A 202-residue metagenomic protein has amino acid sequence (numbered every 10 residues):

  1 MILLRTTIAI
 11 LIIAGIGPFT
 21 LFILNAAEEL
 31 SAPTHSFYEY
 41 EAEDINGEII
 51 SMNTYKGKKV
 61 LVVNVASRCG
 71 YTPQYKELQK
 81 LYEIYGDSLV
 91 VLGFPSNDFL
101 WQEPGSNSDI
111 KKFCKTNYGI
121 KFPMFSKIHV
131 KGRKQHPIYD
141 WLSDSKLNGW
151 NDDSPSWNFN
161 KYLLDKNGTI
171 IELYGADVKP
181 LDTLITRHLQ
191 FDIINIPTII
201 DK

Functional and structural regions predicted by a protein language model:
M1-E39: N-terminal targeting signals for export/organelle localization
N25-N53, P73, P137: N-terminal "domain-start" segment that seeds a small globular fold
D44, N64-R68: Amphipathic alpha-helical repeat scaffolds
K58-K59, R68, T72-S96, K115-Y118: Conserved helix-turn-beta segment immediately C-terminal to the redox Cys motif in thioredoxin-like folds
V60-V63, V90-G93, P123-S126, L163: Structural recognition of the beta-strand scaffold that forms the well-ordered cores of secreted hydrolase catalytic
S108-N158: Short, internal strand/loop/helix patches that form the active-site neighborhood or redox-interaction surface
P137-D140, D144-K202: Thiol-/selenol-based redox modules, centered on thioredoxin-like and closely related oxidoreductase domains
